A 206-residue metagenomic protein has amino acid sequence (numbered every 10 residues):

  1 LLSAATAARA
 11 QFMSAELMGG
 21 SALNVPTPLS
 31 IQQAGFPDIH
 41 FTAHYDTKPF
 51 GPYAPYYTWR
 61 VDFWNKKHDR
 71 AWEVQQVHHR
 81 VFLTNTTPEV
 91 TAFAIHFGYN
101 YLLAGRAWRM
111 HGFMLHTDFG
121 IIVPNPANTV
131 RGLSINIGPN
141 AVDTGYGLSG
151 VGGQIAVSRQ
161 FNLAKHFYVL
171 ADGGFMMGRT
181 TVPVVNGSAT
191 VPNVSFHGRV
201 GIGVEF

Functional and structural regions predicted by a protein language model:
R9-H68, G203-E205: Short glycine/proline- and aromatic-enriched beta-strand/turn motifs that initiate or cap beta-hairpins
Q11, Y53-Y57, H96-L102, G147-G153 (+1 more regions): Residues that define the transmembrane beta-barrel architecture of outer-membrane proteins
A15-S21, V74-H78, T117-V123, A171-M177: Transmembrane beta-barrel strands of outer-membrane/channel proteins
T27-L29, I39, Y45, S158-F206: Predominantly the C-terminal beta-signal and adjacent terminal strand-loop region of outer-membrane beta-barrel
T27-T47, H79-F97, N125-G147, T180-P192: Flexible, solvent-exposed loop segments that connect beta-strands
T58-N140, G150-G153, F161-H166, G203-E205: Gram-negative (and chloroplast) outer-membrane scaffold detector with strong preference for beta-barrel transmembrane
